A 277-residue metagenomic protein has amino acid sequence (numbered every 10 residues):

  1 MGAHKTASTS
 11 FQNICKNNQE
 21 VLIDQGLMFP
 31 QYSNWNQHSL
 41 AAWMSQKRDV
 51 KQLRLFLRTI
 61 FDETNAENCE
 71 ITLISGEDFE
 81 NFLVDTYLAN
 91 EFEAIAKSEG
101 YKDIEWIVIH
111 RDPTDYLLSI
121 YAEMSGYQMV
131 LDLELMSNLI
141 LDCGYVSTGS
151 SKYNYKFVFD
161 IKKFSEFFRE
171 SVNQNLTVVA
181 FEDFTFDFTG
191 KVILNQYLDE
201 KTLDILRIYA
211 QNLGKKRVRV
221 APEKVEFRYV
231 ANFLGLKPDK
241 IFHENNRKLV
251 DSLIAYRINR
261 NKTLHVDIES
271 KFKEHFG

Functional and structural regions predicted by a protein language model:
M1-G277: Anion-recognition interface
